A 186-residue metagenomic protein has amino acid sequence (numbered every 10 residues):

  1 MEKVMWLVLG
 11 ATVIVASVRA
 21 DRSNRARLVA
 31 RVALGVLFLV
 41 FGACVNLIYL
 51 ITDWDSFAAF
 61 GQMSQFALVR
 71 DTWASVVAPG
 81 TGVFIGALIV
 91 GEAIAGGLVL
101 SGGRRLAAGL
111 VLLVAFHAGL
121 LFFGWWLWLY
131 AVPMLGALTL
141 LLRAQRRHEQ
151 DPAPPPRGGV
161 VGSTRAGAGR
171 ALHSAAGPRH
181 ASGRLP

Functional and structural regions predicted by a protein language model:
M1-L68, W73-P186: Extended, low-polarity transmembrane helix blocks
